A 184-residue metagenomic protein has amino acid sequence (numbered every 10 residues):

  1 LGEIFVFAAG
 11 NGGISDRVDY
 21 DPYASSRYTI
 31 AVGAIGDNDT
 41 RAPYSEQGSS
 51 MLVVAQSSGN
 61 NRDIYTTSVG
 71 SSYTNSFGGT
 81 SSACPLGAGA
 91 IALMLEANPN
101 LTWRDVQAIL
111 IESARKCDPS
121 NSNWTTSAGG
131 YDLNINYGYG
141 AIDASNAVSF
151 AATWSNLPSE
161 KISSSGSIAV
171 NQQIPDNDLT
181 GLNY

Functional and structural regions predicted by a protein language model:
G2-E3, Y28-A31, P43, E96-N183: C-terminal subdomain of the subtilisin-like protease fold in secreted/lumenal serine endopeptidases
F5-G10, V32-G33: Active-site neighborhood of phospho(di)ester-bond hydrolases with catalytic His/Asp-centered motifs
V6, N75, P85, N134-N136: Short glycine- and Lys/Arg-enriched binding-loop motifs that mark or flank ligand-binding interfaces
A9, G36, G48, S57 (+4 more regions): Hydrophobic aliphatic residues
G10, G79-S81, G138, D143: Residue-level detector of functionally special positions within alpha-helical transmembrane segments of multi-pass
N11-R17: Active-site environment of divalent metal-dependent phosphoester hydrolases
S15, N60-Y65, L101, C117-N121: Substrate-binding/catalytic groove segments of enzymes that remodel or degrade extracellular structural polymers
Y23-E96, N100: Extracellular S/T/G-rich loop segment that most often corresponds to the catalytic His/Ser-adjacent loop
